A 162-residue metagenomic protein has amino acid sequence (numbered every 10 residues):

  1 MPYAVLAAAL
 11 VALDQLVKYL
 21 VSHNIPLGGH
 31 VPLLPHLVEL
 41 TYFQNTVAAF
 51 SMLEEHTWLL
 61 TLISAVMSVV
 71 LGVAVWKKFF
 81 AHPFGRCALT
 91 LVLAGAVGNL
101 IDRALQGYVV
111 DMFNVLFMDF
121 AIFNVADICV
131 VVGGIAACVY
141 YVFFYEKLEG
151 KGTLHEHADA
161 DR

Functional and structural regions predicted by a protein language model:
M1-R162: Alpha-helical transmembrane bundles and membrane-interface segments of multipass inner-membrane proteins
